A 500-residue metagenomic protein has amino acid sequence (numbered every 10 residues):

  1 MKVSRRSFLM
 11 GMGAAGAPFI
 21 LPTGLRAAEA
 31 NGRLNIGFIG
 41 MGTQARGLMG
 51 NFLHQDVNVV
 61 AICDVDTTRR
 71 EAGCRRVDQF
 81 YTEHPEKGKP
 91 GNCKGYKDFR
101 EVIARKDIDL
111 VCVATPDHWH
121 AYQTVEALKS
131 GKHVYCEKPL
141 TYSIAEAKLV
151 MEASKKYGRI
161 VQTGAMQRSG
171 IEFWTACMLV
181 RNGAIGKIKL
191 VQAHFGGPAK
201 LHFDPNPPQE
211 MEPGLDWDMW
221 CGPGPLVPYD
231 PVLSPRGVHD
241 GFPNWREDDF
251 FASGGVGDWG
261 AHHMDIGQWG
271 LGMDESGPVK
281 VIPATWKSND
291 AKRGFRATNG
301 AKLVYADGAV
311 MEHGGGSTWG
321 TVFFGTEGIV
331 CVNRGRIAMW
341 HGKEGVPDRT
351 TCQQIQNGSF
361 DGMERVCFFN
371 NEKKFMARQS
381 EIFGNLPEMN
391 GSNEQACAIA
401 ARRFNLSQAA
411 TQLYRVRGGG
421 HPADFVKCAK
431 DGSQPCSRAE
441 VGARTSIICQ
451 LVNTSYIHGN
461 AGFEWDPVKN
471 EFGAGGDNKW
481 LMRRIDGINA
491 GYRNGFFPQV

Functional and structural regions predicted by a protein language model:
M1-H133, A145-I160: N-terminal glycine-/serine-/threonine-rich beta1-alpha1-beta2 phosphate-ribose binding loop of Rossmann-like
M10-A30, G294, K374-Y414, K427-V500: C-terminal helix-rich "cap/oligomerization" subdomain common to oxidoreductases
H133-Y135, T141-M219: A contiguous active-site-proximal alpha/beta segment in oxidoreductase catalytic domains
T163-A165, P207, R246-G257, T285-D290 (+2 more regions): Active-site rim elements
Q192-H239, K343, T350-Q353, S359-Q379 (+3 more regions): Core domains of carbohydrate- and sulfate-ester-processing enzymes
W217-G308: Rossmann-like dinucleotide-binding domain that binds NAD(P)(H)
Y229-N244, N393-A400, G418-V426: Active-site-adjacent bridging/hinge elements
N299, V304-V416: NAD(P)-dinucleotide binding in Rossmann-like oxidoreductases
